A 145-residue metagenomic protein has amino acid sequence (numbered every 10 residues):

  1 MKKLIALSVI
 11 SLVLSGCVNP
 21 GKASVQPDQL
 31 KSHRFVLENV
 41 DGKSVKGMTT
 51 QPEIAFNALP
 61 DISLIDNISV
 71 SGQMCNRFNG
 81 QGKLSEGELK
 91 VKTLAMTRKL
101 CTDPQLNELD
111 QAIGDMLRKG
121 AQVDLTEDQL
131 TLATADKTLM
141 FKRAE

Functional and structural regions predicted by a protein language model:
M1-L4: Positively charged n-region of N-terminal signal peptides that target proteins for export
L7-S15: Bacterial N-terminal signal peptides
C17-E145: Lipid interaction determinants
